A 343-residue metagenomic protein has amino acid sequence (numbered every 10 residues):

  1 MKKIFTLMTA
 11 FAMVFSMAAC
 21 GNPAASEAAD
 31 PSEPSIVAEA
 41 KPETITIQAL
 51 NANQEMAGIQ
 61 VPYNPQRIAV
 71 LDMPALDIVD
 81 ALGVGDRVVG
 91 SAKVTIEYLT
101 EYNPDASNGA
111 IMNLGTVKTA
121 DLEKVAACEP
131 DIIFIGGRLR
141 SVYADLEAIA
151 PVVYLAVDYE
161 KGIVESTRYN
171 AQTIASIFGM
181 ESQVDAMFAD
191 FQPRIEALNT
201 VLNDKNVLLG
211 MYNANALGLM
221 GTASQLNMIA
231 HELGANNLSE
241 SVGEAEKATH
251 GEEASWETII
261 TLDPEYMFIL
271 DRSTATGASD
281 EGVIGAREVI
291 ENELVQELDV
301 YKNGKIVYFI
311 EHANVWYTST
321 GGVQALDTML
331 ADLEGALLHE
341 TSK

Functional and structural regions predicted by a protein language model:
M1-M8: Positively charged n-region of N-terminal signal peptides that target proteins for export
F15-A19: C-terminal motif of bacterial Sec signal peptides marking the signal peptidase cleavage site
C20-D77, S182-G210, D271-G282, K302 (+1 more regions): Bacterial Sec-exported substrate-binding components of ABC uptake systems
R67-K124: A short, structured surface patch at a secondary-structure boundary
L122, A126-I135, P151, I259 (+1 more regions): Proline-aspartate-enriched helix->loop->beta-strand connector
V142-A214, K305, W316-K343: Extracytoplasmic substrate-binding proteins
S176, Y266-K343: Structured C-terminal subdomain patch of bacterial secreted/periplasmic proteins
G221-H250: Alpha-helical, coiled-coil/dimerization segments enriched in small aliphatic residues
